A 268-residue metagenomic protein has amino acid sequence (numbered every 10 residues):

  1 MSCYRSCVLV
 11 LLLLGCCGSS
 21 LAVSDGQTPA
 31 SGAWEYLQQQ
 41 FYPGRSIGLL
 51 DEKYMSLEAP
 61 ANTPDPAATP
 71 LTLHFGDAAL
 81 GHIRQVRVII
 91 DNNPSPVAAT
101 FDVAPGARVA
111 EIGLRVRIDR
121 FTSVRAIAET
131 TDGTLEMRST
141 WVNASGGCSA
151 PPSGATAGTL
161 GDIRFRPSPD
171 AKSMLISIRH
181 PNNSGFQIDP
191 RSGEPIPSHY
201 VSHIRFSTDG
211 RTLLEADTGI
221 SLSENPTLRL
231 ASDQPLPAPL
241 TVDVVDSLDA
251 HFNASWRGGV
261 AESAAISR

Functional and structural regions predicted by a protein language model:
M1-Y4: N-terminal secretory signal peptides that target proteins for export/translocation
C7-C16: Bacterial N-terminal signal peptides
S19-S20: Hydrophobic alpha-helical membrane-insertion segments, chiefly the h-region of N-terminal signal peptides
V23-G158, I163-A171, L175-T241, V245-S267: A general "mature secreted/periplasmic domain" signal
